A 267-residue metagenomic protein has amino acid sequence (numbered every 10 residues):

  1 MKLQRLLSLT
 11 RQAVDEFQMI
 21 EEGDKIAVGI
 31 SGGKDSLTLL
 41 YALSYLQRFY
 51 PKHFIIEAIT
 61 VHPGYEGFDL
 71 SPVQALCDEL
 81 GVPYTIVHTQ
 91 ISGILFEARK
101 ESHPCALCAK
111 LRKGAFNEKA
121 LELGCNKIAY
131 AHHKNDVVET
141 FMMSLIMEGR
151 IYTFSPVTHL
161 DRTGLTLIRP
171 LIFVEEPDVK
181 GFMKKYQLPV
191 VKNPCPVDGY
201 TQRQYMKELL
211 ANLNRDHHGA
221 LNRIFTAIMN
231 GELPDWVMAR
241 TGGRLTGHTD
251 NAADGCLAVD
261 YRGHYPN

Functional and structural regions predicted by a protein language model:
M1-E139, M147-R150, P177-K185, D254 (+1 more regions): ATP-dependent adenylation/nucleotidyltransferase module used to activate substrates
Q4, G67, K110, F173 (+4 more regions): Electropositive phosphate-/nucleotide-binding environments in soluble metabolic enzymes
Q18, E22, R150, F154 (+3 more regions): Residue-level signal for secondary-structure boundary elements
S36, D69, S102-H103, M142 (+5 more regions): Alpha-helix boundary/capping detector
I56, N135-R215: Catalytic subdomain that performs nucleotidyl-dependent activation
P104-A109, Y130-H132, F173-P177, D216-G219 (+1 more regions): A general structural signal for short secondary-structure boundary/capping elements
A109-L121, V157-T163, L210, N214-M229: Short, basic, helix/turn surface patches
L188-N267: The feature marks non-catalytic terminal segments
